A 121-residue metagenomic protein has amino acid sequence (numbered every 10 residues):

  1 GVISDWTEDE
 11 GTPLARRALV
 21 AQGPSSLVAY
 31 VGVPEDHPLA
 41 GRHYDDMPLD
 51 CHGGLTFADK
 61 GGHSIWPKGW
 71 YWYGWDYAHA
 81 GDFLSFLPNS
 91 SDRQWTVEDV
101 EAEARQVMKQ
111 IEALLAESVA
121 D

Functional and structural regions predicted by a protein language model:
G1-G41: N-terminal low-complexity, intrinsically disordered segments
V2-G11, A40-D121: Polybasic, proline/glycine-rich intrinsically disordered low-complexity segments
